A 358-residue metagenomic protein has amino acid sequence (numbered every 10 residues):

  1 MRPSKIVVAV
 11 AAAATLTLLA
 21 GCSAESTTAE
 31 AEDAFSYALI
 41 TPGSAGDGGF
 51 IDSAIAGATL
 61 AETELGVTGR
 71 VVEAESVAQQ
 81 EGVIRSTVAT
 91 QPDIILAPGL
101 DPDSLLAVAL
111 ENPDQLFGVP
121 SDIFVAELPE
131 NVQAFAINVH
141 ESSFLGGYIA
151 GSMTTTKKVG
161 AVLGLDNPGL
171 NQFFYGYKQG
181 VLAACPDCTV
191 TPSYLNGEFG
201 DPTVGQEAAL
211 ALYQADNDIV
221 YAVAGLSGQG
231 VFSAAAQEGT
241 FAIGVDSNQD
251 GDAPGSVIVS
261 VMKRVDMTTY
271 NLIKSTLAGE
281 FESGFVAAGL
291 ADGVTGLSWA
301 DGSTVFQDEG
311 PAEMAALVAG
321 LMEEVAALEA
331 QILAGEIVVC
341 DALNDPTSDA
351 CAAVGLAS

Functional and structural regions predicted by a protein language model:
M1-V10: Bacterial N-terminal signal peptides that target proteins for export
V7, C22-S23: Residue-level detector of intrinsically disordered/flexible regions characterized by low predicted structural confidence
V10-L16: Hydrophobic helical h-region of N-terminal Sec-dependent signal peptides in bacterial secretory/periplasmic proteins
T17-G21: C-terminal motif of bacterial Sec signal peptides marking the signal peptidase cleavage site
A24, A29-S358: A residue-level marker of the well-folded mature domains of exported/periplasmic proteins
